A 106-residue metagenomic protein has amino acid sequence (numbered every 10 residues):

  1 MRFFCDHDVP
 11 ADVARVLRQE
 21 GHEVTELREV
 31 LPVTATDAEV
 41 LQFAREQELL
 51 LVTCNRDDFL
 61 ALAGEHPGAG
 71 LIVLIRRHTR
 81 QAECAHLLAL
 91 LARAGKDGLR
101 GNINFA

Functional and structural regions predicted by a protein language model:
R2, D6-H7, A11, R15-E20 (+3 more regions): Acidic, PIN/NYN-like endoribonuclease modules and their adjacent C-terminal/linker elements
L27-L31: Short, flexible loop segments at the rims of nucleotide/cofactor-binding pockets, characterized by
T36-D37, N55: Amphipathic coiled-coil/heptad-repeat helices and related helical stalk/stem segments that mediate oligomerization
R45, L49-A61: Acidic, metal-binding active-site segment of PIN/NYN-like and related structure-specific nucleases
